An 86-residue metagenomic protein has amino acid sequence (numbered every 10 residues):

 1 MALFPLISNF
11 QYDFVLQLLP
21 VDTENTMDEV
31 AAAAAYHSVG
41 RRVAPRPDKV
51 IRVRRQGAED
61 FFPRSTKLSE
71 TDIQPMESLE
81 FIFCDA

Functional and structural regions predicted by a protein language model:
M1-A86: Ubiquitin system architectures
